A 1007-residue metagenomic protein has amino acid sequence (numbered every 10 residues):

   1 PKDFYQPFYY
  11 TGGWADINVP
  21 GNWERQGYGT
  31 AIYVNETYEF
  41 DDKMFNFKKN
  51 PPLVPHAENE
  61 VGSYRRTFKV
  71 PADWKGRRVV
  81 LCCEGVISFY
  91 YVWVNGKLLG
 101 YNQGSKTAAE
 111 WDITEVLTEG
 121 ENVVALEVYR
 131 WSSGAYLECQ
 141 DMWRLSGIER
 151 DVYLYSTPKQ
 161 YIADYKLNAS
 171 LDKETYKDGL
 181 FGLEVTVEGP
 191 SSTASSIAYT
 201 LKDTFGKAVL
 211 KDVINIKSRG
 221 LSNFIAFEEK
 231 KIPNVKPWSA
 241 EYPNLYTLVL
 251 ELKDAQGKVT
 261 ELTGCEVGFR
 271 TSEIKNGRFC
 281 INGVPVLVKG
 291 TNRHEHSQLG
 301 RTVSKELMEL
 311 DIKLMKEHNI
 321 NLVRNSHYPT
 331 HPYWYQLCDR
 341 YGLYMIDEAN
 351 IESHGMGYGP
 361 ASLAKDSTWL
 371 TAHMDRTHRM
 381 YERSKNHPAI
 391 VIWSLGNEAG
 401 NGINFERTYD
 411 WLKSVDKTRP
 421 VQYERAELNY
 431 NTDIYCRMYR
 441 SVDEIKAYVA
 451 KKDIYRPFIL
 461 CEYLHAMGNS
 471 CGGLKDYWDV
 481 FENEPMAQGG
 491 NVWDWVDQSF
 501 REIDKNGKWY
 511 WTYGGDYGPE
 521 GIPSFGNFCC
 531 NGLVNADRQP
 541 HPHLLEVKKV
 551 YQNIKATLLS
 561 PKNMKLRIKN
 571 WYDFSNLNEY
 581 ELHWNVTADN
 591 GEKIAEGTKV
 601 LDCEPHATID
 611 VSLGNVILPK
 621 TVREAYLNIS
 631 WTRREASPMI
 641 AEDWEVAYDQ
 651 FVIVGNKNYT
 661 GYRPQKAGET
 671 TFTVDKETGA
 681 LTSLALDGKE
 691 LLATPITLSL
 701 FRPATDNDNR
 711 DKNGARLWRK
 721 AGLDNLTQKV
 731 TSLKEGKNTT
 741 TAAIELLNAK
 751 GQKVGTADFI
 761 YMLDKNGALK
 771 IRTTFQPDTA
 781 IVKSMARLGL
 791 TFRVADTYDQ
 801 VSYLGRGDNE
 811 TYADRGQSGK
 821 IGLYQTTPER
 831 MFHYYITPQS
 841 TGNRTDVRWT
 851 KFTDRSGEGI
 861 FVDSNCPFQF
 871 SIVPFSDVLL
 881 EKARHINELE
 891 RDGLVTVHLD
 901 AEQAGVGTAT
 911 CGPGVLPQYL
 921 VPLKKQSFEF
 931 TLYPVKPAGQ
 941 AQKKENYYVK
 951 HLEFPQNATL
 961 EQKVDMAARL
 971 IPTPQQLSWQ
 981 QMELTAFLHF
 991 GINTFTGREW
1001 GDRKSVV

Functional and structural regions predicted by a protein language model:
P1-C82, Y136-Q140, L145-I148, C529-Q539 (+5 more regions): Extended carbohydrate-recognition surfaces in non-catalytic/accessory domains of CAZymes and lectin-like proteins
Q6, V19-N22, Q26-Y28, F47 (+8 more regions): Extended substrate-binding grooves/exosites of carbohydrate-active enzymes
N22, Q26, T30, E36 (+5 more regions): Accessory beta-strand-rich segments of carbohydrate-active enzymes
V34, G85, R130, S239 (+3 more regions): Beta-strand/loop-rich accessory regions of lumenal/periplasmic or secreted enzymes, predominantly carbohydrate-active
E39, F47-P52, Q103-S105, I113-G179 (+6 more regions): An acidic-aromatic loop/edge-strand motif
Q140-A163, G507-R567, W571-E579, W584-G591 (+9 more regions): Catalytic cores of secreted or luminal carbohydrate-active enzymes
V213-P233, N590-R623: Intrinsically disordered, low-complexity Pro/Gly/Ser/Thr-rich segments with frequent PxxP/GP/PP motifs and embedded
G515, N576, K943-V1007: Mature catalytic domains of secreted/periplasmic carbohydrate-active enzymes
